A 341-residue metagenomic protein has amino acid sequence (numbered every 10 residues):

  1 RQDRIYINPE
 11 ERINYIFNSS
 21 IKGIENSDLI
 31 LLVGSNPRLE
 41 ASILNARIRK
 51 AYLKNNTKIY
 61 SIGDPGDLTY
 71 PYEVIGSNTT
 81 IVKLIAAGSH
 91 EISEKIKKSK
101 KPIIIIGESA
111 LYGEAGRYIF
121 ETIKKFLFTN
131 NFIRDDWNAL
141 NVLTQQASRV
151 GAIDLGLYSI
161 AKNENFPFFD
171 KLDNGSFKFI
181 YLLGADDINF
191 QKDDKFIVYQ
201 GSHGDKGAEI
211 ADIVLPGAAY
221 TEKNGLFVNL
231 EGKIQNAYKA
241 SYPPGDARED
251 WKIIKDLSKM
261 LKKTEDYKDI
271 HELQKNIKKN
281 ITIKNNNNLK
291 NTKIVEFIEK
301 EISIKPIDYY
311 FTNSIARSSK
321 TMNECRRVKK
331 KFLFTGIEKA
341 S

Functional and structural regions predicted by a protein language model:
Q2-K290, L333-S341: Non-catalytic alpha/beta scaffold blocks inside enzyme catalytic domains
Q274-S341: Long, low-complexity segments enriched in small/aliphatic residues
